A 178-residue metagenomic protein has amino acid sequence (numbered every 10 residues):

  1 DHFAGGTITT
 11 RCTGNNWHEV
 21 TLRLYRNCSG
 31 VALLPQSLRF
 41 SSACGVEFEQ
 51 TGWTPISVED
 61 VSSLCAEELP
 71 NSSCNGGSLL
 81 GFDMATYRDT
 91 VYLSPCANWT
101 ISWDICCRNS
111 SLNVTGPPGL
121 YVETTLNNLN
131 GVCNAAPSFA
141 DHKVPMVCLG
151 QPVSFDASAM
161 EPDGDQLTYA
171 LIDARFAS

Functional and structural regions predicted by a protein language model:
D1-S178: Long, compositionally biased, intrinsically disordered segments
